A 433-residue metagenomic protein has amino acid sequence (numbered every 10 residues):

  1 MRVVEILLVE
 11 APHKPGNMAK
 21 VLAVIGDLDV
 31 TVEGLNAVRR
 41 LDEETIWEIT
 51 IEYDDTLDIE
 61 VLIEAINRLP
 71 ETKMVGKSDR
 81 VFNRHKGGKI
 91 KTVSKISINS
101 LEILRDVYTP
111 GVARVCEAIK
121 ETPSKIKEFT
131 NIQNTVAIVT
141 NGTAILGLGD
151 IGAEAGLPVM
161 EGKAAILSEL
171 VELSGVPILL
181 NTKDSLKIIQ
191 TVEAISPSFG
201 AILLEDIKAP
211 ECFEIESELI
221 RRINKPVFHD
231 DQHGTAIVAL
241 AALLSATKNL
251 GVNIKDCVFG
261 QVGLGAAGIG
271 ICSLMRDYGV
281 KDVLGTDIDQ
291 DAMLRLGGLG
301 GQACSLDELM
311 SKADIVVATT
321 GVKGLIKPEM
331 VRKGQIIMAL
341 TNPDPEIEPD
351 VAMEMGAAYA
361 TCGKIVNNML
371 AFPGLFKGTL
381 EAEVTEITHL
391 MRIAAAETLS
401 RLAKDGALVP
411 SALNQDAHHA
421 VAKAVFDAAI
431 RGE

Functional and structural regions predicted by a protein language model:
M1-K86: A conserved regulatory-domain signal marking ACT and ACT-like small-molecule sensing domains and adjacent regulatory
M74-C257, F376, L380, A428 (+1 more regions): Glycine/serine-rich phosphate-binding loop and adjoining beta1-alpha1 elements at the start of nucleotide-handling
V75-K77, L203-D206, V227-D230, G285-T286 (+3 more regions): General beta-strand structural signal in soluble alpha/beta enzymes
L146, A153-V171, I223, G234-G321: Glycine-rich phosphate/diphosphate-binding loop of Rossmann-like nucleotide-binding domains
D230, T341, E346-E433: Adenosine-phosphate binding glycine-rich loop
L299-A360, I365: Rossmann-like adenosine-cofactor binding region
